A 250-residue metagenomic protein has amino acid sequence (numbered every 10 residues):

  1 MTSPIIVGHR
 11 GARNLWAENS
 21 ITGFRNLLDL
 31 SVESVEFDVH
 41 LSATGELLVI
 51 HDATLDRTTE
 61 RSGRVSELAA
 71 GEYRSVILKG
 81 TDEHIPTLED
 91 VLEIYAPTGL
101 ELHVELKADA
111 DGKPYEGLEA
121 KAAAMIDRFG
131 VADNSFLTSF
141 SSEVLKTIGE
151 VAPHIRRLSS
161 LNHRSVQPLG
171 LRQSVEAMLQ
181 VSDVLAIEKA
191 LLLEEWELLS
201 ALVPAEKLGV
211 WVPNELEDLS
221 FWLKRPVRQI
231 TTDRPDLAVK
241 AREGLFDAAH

Functional and structural regions predicted by a protein language model:
M1-H250: Phosphate-group recognition and catalysis centered on beta-loop-alpha active-site segments
